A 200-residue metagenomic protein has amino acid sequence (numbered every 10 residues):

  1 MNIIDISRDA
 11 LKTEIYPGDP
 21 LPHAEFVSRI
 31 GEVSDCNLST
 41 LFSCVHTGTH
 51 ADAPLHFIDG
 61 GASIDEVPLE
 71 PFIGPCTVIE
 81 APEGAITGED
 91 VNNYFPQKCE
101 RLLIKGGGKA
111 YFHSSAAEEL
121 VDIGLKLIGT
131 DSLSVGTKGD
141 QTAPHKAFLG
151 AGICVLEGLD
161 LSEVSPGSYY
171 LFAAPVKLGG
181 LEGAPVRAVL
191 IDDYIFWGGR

Functional and structural regions predicted by a protein language model:
M1-R200: Active-/binding-site microenvironments in catalytic and ligand-binding cores
